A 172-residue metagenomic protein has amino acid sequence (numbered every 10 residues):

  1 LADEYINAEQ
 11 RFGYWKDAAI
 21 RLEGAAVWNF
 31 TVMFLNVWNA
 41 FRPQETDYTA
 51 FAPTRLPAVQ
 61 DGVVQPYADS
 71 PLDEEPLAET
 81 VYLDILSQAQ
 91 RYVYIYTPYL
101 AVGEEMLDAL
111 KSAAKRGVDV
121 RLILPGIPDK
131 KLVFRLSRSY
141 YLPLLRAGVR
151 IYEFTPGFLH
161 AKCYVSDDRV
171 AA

Functional and structural regions predicted by a protein language model:
L1-A172: Charged, low-complexity intrinsically disordered terminal segments
